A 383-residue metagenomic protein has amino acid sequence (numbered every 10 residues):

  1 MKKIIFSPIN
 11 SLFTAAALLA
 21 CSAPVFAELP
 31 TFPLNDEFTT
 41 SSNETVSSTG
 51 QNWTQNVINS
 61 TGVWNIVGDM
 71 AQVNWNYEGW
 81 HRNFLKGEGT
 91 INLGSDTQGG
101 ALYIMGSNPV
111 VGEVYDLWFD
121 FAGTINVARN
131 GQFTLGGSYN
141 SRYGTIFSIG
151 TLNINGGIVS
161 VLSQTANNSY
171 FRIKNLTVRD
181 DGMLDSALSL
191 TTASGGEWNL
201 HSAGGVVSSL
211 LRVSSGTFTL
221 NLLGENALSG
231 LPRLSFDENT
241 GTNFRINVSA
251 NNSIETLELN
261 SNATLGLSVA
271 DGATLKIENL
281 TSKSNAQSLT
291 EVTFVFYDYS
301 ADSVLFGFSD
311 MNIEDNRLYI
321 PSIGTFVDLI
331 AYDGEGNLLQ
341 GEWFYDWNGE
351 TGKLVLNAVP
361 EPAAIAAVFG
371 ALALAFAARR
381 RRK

Functional and structural regions predicted by a protein language model:
K2-F13, A363: Bacterial N-terminal signal peptides that target proteins for export
F26-Q55, S249, L267-V359, A377: Extracellular/surface-exposed low-complexity segments
E28-Y77, N83-F84, L93-L102: N-terminal segments that cap or nucleate solenoid repeat domains
N43, T61, D69, E88 (+13 more regions): Tight coil/turn sites that cap or link beta-strands
N175-L176, S189-L190, G195-V304: Extracellular beta-strand/loop-rich repeat segments of large surface/secreted proteins
E361-R379: A short, hydrophobic C-terminal helix/tail in secreted or cell-surface proteins
